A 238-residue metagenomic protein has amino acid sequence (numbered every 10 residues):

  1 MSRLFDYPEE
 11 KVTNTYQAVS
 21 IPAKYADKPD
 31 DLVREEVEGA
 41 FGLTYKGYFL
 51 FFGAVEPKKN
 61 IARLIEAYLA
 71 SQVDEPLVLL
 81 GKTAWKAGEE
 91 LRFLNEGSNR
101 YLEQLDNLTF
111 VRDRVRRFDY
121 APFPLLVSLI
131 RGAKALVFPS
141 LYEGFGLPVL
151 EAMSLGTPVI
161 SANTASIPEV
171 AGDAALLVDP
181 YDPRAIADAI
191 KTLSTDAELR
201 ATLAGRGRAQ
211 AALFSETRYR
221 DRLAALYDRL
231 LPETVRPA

Functional and structural regions predicted by a protein language model:
M1-A238: Carbohydrate transferase catalytic cores enriched for Leloir-type hexosyltransferases
